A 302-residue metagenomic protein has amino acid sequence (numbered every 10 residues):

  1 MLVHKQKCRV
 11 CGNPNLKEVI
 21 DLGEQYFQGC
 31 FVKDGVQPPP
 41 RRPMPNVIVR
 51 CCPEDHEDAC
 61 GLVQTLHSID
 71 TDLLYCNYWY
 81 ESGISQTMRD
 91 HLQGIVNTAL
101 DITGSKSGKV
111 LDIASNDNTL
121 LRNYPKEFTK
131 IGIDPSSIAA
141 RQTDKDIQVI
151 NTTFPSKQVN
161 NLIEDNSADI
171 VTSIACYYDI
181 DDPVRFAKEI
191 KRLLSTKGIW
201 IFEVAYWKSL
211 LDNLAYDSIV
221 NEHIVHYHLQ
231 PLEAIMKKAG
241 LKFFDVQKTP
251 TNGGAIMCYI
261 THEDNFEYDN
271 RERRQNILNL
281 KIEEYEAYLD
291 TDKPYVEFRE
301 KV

Functional and structural regions predicted by a protein language model:
M1-Q86, Q247: N-terminal juxtadomain amphipathic helix that follows a signal peptide/anchor or precedes a small N-terminal auxiliary
V10-K17, L229-V246: A SAM-dependent methyltransferase catalytic signature shared across enzymes that methylate proteins
F27, F202-V225, L229-L232, M236: Short, glycine-/aromatic-enriched active-site segment of Class I SAM-dependent methyltransferases
P40-V47, H56-Q142, V220, P294-V302: Extended interfacial segments that mediate partner engagement and assembly in macromolecular machines
K145-N161: Conserved SAM-binding strand-loop segment of SAM-dependent methyltransferases
T172: A conserved beta-strand element that flanks and buttresses the S-adenosyl-L-methionine
V184-I199: A short glycine-rich, Lys/Arg-flanked "PGG" loop and its adjoining helix->strand segment in the class I
N252-R299: Flexible, glycine-/basic-rich loop-and-beta segments that form/coincide with the SAM-dependent methyltransferase
